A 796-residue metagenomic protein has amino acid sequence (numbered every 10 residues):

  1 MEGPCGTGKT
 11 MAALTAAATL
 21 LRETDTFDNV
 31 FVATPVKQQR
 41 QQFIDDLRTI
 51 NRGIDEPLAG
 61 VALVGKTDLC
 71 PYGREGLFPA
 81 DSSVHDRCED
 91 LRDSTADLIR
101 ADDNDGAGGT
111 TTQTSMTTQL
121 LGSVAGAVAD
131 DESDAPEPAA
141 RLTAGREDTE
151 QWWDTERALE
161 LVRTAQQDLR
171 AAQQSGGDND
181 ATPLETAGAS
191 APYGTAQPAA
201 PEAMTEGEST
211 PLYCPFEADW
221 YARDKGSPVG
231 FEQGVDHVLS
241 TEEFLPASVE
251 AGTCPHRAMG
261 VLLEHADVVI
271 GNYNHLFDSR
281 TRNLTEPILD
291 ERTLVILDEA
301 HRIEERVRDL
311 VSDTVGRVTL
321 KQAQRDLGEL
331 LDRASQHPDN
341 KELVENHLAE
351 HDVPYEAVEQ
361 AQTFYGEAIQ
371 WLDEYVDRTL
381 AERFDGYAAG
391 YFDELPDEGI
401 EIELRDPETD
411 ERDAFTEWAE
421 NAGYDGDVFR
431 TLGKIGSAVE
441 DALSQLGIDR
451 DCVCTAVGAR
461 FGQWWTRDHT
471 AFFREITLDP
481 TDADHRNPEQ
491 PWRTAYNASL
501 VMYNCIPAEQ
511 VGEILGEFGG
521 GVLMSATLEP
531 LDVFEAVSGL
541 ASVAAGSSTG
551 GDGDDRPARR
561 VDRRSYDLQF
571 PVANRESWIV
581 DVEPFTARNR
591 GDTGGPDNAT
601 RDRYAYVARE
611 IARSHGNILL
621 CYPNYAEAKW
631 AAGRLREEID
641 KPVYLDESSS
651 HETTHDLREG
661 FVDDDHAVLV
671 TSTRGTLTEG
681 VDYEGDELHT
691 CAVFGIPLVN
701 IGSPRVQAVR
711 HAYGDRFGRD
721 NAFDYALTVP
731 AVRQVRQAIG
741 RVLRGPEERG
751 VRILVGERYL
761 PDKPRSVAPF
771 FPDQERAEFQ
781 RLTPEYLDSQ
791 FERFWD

Functional and structural regions predicted by a protein language model:
M1-A16: Walker A/P-loop
P4-C5, G65-L245, E250-A251, L263-E264 (+5 more regions): Conserved coupling segment at the C-terminus of the helicase ATP-binding
A17-I44, G53-L58, R292: Conserved SF1/SF2 helicase motif Ia
D55-G65, A544-G546, R560-S565, R636-R658: Conserved RecA-like helicase motor-core motifs
V64-L69, H275, Y622-E627, V643-R658 (+1 more regions): Conserved helicase motor
S248-G260, G271-E291, L657, S672-T678: Conserved RecA-like ASCE ATPase "motif II neighborhood" in helicase/translocase motors
D581-P596, S649, T653-G756: Conserved RecA-like P-loop NTPase helicase motor core
I753-D796: N-terminal targeting/trafficking signals and adjacent low-complexity tails
